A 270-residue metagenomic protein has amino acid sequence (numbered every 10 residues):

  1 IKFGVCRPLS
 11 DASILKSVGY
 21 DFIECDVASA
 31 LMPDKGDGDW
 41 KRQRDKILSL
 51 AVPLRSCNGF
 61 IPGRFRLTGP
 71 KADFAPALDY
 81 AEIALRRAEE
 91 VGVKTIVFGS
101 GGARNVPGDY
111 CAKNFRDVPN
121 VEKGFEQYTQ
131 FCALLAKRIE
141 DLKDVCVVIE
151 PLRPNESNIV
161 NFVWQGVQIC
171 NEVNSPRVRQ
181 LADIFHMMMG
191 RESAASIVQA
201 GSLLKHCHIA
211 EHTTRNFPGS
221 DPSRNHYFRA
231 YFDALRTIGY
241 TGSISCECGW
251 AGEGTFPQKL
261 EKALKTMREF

Functional and structural regions predicted by a protein language model:
I1-D21, A77-K94, V106-G108, V160-F270: Histidine-acidic metal/acid-base catalytic patches
P8, A28, P62, G101 (+3 more regions): Flexible loop residues that form catalytic and substrate-binding hotspots at small-molecule/glycan-binding clefts
V18-S29, R55-R64, S100: Short, conserved active-site loops that position catalytic residues or coordinate cofactors/metal ions across diverse
C25-L48, S100-A103: Glycine-rich, proline-tolerant flexible connector loops at the mouths of alpha/beta enzymes
D39-L50, F131-R138, S196-Q199, A230-L235: Catalytic-core regions built around general acid/base machinery
R44-P70, F74: Short hydrophobic interaction/assembly module
R66-R179, Q258: Active-site acidic/histidine proton-transfer and metal-coordination neighborhood in alpha/beta enzyme cores
